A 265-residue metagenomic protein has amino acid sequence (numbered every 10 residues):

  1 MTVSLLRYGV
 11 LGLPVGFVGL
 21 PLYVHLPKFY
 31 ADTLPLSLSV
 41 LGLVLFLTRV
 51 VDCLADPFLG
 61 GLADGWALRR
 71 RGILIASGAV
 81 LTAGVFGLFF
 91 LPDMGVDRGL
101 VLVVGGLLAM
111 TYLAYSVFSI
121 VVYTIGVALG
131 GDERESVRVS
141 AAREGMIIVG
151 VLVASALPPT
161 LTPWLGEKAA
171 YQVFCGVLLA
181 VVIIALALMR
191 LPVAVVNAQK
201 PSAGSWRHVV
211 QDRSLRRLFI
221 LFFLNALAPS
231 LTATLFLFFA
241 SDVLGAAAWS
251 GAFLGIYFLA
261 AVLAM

Functional and structural regions predicted by a protein language model:
M1-M265: Membrane-embedded alpha-helical bundles of multi-pass transporters/translocases, especially carrier/permease families
